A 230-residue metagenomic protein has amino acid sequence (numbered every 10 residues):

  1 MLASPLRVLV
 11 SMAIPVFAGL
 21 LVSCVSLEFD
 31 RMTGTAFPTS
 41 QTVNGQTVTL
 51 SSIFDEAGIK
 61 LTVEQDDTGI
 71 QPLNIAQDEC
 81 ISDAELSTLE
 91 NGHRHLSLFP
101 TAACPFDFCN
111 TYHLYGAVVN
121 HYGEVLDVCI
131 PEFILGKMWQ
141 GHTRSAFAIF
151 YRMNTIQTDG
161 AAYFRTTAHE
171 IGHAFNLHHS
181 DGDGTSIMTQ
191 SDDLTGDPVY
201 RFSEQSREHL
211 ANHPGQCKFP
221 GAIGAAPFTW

Functional and structural regions predicted by a protein language model:
M1-L6: N-terminal secretory signal peptides that target proteins for export/translocation
L9-S11, L98: Low-complexity intrinsically disordered segments
S11-L20: Bacterial N-terminal signal peptides
V22-L114, V118-I134, M138, Y151-T167 (+2 more regions): Propeptide-to-catalytic entry region of secreted or membrane-anchored zinc metalloproteases
T143-F150: Extended, charged alpha-helical interaction scaffolds
D183-W230: Replace "(M1/M4/M9/M12/WLM)" with "(e.g., M1/M4/M8/M9/M12/M26/WLM)" and add "not limited to" to clarify scope
